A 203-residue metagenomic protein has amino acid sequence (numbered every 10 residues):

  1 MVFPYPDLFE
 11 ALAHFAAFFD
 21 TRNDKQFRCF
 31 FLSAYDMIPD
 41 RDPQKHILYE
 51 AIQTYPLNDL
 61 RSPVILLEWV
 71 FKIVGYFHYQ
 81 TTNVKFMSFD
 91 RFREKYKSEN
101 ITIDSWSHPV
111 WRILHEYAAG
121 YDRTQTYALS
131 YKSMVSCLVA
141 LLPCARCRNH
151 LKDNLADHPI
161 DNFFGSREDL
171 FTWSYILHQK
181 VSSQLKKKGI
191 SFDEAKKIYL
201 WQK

Functional and structural regions predicted by a protein language model:
M1-L141, A145-K203: Mid-to-C-terminal functional-domain signal that highlights helix-capping/loop sites within ligand-binding modules
